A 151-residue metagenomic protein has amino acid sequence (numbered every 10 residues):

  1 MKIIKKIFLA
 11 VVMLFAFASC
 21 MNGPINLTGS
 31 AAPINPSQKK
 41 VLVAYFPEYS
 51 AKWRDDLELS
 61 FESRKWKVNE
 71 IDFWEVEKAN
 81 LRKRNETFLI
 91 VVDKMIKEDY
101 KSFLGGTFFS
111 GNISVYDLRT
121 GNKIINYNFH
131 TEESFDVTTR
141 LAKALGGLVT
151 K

Functional and structural regions predicted by a protein language model:
M1-C20: Sec-dependent bacterial lipoprotein signal peptides
K2, L27-A31, E75-K78: A generic local structural motif
L9, A32, S102-L104: Residues embedded in well-ordered secondary-structure elements
M13, I34-P36, G106: Generic structural signal for beta-strand residues in well-ordered domains
M21-S37, S60, K65, L118-K151: C-terminal/domain-edge helix-coil "capping" segments
P36-V91: N-terminal segment of the mature soluble domain
F46, S50-R54, L104-G106, H130-T138: Solvent-exposed, acidic/flexible segments
R64, W74-T131: Surface-exposed short loop/turn segments
